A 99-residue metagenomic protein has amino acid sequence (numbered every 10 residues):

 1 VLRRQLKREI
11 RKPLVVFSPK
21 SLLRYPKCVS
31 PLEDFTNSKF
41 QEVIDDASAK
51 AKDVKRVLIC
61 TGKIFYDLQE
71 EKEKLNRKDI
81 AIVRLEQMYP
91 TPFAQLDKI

Functional and structural regions predicted by a protein language model:
V1-I64: Active-site phosphate/pyrophosphate-binding segments
F65-I99: Generic long, charged, amphipathic alpha-helical segments
